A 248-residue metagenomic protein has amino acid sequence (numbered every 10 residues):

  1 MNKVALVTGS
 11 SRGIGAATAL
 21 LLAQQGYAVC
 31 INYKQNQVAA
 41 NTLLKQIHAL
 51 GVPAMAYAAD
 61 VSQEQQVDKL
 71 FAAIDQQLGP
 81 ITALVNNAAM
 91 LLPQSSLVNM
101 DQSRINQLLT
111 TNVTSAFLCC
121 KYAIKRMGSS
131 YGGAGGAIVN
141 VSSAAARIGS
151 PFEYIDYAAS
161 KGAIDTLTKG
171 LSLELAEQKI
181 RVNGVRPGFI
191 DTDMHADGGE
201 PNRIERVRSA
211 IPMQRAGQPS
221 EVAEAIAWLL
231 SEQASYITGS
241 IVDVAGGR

Functional and structural regions predicted by a protein language model:
S11-R12: Conserved glycine-rich cofactor-binding loop
Q25-T42: Conserved glycine-rich Rossmann-like NAD(P)H-binding loop of the short-chain dehydrogenase/reductase
K69-Q76, S95-N99, S103-T110, N202 (+1 more regions): Active-site Tyr-X3-Lys motif and surrounding loop/helix of classical short-chain dehydrogenase/reductase
T82, V98-F117, V139, I164 (+1 more regions): Catalytic Tyr-X3-Lys loop
K125, L173-E174, S235: Alpha-helical segment proximal to the catalytic Tyr-Lys
G133, V139-A163, T168-E177, I190: Catalytic loop of short-chain dehydrogenase/reductase
A176, R181, I237-G239: Short, small/polar-rich loop/turn modules that mediate ligand/substrate recognition or access, typified
S235-R248: Short-chain dehydrogenase/reductase
